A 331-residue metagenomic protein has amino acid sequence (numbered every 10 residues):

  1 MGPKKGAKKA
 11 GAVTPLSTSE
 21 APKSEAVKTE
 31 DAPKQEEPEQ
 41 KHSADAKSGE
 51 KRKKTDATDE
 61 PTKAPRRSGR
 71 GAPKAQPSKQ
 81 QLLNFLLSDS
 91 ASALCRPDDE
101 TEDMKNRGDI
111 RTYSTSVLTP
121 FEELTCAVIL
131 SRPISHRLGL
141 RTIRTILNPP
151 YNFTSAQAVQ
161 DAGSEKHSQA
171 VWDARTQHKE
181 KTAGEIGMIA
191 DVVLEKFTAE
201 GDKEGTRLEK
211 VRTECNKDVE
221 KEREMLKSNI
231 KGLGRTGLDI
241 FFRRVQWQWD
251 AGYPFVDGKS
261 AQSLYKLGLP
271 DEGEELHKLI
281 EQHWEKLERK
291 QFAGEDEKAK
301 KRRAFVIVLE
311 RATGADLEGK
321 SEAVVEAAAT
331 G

Functional and structural regions predicted by a protein language model:
G2-I110, V219-E220, K227-N229, R235-G331: C-terminal accessory module of base-excision DNA glycosylases/AP lyases that mediates lesion recognition and DNA
R111-E123, R175-K181, D296-V306: Structural motif
V117-P149: Extended cationic-aromatic binding surfaces that line active-site or macromolecule-binding grooves and engage
L118, S135-L140, K179-A183, R235 (+2 more regions): Alpha-helix N-cap/helix-initiation sites
E122-R132, M188, V306-L317: Short, hydrophobic/amphipathic alpha-helical patches that form generic packing surfaces within helical domains
L124-V128, T142-T145, K166, A170 (+3 more regions): A general alpha-helix detector
S131-R141, L194-G201, Q248, P270 (+1 more regions): Short helix-capping/linker segments at secondary-structure and domain boundaries
P149-I230, R244-Q246: Alpha-helical ds-nucleic-acid-binding substructure associated with the helix-hairpin-helix region of base-excision DNA
